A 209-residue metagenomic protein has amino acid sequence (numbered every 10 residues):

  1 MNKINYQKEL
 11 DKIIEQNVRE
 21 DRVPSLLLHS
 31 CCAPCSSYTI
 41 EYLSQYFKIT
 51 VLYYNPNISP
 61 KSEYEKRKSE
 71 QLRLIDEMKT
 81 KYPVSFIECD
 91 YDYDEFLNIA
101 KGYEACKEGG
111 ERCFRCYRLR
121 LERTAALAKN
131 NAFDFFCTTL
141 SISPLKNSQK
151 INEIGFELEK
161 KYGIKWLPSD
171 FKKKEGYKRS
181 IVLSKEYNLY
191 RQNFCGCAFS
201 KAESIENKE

Functional and structural regions predicted by a protein language model:
M1-Y38, L43-E209: Nucleotide-activated chemistry modules centered on ATP-dependent adenylation/adenylyltransferase
